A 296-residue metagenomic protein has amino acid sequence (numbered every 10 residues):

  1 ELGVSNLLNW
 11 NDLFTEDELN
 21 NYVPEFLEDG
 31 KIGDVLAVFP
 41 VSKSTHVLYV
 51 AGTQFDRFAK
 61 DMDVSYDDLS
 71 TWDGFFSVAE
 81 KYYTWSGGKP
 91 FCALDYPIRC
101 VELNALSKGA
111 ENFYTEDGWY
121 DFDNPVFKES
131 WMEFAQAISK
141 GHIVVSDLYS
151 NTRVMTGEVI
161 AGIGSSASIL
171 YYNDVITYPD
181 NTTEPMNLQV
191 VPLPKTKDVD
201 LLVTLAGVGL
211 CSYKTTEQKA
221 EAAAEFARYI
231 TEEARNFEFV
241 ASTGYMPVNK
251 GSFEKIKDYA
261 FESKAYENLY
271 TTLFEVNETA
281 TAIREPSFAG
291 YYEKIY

Functional and structural regions predicted by a protein language model:
E1, L103, M132-Q218: Extracytoplasmic/periplasmic substrate-binding proteins
E1-V47, F76, T183-P194, Y259-E275: Hinge/lid segment of periplasmic solute-binding proteins
K31-V41, H46, D73-Y120, V159-A161: Extracytoplasmic/periplasmic solute-binding protein
P40, T204, Y266-Y296: C-terminal capping/gating helix-and-loop segments adjacent to ligand/active sites or protein-protein/ligand interfaces
H46-V50, A105, L210-S212: Short glycine- and hydrophobic/aromatic-rich loop-to-beta-strand nucleating segment in the catalytic cores
Q54-D56, S86, A227-S252: Periplasmic-binding protein-like
F76-K81, E116-D147, L193: Glycine-centered hinge/linker elements that transmit conformational signals in sensory and ligand-binding systems
E129-E133, T215-I230, I295: Short amphipathic alpha-helical coupling segments at ligand-binding clamshell hinges and other catalytic/signaling
